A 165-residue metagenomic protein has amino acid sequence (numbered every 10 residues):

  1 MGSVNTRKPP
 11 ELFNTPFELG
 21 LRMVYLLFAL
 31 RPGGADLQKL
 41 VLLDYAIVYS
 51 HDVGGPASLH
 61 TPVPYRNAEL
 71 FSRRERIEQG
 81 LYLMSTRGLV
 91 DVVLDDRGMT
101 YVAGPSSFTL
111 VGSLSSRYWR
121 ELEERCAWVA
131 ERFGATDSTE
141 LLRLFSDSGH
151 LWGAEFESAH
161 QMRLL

Functional and structural regions predicted by a protein language model:
M1-L19, R76, E121, W152-L165: Eukaryotic partner-binding/assembly regions in large regulatory complexes
G2-A68: Short, amphipathic alpha-helical interface elements at domain boundaries that mediate macromolecular binding
L21, Y45, Q79, P105-T109: Generic structural signal for well-ordered, non-membrane alpha-helices
L27-L30, I47, M84, L114 (+1 more regions): Generic structural signal for hydrophobic core residues of well-folded globular domains
I77-G88: Basic amphipathic alpha-helical segments that dock to polyanions
V92-Y118, L122-A127: Accessory beta->alpha helical hairpin/"wing" motif in late/C-terminal subdomains of nucleic-acid enzymes
S115-L165: Exposed, interaction-prone assembly regions rather than primary DNA-binding/catalytic cores
